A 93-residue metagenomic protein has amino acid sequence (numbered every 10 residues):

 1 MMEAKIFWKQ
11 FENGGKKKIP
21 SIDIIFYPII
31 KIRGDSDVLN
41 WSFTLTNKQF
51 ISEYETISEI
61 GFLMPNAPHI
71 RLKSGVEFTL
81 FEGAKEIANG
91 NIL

Functional and structural regions predicted by a protein language model:
M1-L93: C-terminal effector/interaction modules appended to NTPase cores
